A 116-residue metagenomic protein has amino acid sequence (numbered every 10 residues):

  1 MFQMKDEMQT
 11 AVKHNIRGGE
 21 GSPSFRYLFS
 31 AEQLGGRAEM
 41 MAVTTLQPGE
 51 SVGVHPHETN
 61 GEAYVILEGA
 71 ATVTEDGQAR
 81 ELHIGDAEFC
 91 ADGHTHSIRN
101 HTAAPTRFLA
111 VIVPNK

Functional and structural regions predicted by a protein language model:
M1-A38, G53: A short, N-terminal "cap"/entry segment at the start of jelly-roll beta-barrel domains of the cupin/DSBH fold
Y27, A42-H57: Conserved short histidine dyad/triad with adjacent acidic residue
P48, T59-N60, Q78, H94-T95 (+1 more regions): A generic "binding-loop/recognition-motif" signal
S51-V52, G69-T74: Short beta-strand segments in beta-sandwich/barrel cores
T59-G61, V65-A71: Glycine- and acidic-residue-biased ligand/ion/polar-headgroup-sensing regions
T72, D92-K116: Ligand-binding loop in jelly-roll beta-barrel domains
Q78-D92: Short acidic-glycine-tyrosine-enriched beta hairpin
